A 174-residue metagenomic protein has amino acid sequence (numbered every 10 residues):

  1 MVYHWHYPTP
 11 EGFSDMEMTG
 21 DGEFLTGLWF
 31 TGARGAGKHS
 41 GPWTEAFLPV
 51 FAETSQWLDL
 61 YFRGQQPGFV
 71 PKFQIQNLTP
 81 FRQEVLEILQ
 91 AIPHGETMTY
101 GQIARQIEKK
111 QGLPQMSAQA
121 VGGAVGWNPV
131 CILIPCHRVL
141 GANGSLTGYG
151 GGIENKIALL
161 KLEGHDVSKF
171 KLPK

Functional and structural regions predicted by a protein language model:
V2-F13, Q65-K174: Nucleic acid-binding interface residues in structured DNA/RNA-binding domains, emphasizing the DNA-engaging scaffolds
H4-H6, E17, G27: Beta-strand secondary-structure signal
D15-G22: Broad, structure-driven detector of short, well-ordered beta-strand segments within folded domains
G22-V70: Compact structured core domains
